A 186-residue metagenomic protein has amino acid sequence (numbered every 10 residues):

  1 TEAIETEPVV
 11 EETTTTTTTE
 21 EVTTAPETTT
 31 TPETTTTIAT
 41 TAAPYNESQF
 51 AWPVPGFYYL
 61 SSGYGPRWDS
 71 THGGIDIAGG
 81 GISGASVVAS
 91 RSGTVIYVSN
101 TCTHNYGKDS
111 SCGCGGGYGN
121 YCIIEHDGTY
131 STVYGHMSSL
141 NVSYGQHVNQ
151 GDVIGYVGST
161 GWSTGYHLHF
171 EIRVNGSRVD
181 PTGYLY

Functional and structural regions predicted by a protein language model:
T1-Y64, N149-D152, T182-Y186: Intrinsically disordered, low-complexity, Pro/Ser/Thr/Asn/Gly/Ala-rich spacer/linker segments adjacent to signal
L60, I77, G93, G151 (+2 more regions): Terminal peptide-recognition signature
S62, G79, Y97, H136-S139 (+1 more regions): A residue-level detector for short acidic-glycine micro-motifs
Y64-S70: Extracellular beta-rich ligand/substrate-recognition surface
H72-G73, A89-N141, Y166-V174: Zn2+-dependent peptidoglycan hydrolase active-site motif and core
I77, G107-S110, Y121-I124, N149-S163: Short hydrophobic beta/alpha edge segments that flank linear recognition/processing sites
G81-S83, G165: Short, small/polar residue-rich loop motifs at catalytic or cofactor-binding pockets
S86-V98, V142-V157: Short, well-structured beta-strand-loop connectors
